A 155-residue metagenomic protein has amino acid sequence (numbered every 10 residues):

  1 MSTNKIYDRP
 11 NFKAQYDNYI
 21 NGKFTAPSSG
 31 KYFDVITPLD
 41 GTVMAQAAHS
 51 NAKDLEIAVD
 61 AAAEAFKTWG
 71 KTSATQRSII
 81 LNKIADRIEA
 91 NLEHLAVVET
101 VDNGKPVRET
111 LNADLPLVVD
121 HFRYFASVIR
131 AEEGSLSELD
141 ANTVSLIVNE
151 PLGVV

Functional and structural regions predicted by a protein language model:
M1-D40: Hydrophobic face of amphipathic alpha-helices that form TPR/SEL1-like repeat modules and related alpha-solenoid
N18, A26, T100, R130 (+1 more regions): Short glycine- and Lys/Arg-enriched binding-loop motifs that mark or flank ligand-binding interfaces
Y19, T25, V107, L136 (+1 more regions): Short clusters of hydrophobic/aromatic residues that line enzyme substrate/ligand-binding pockets
K23, K31, K105, S135 (+1 more regions): Gly/Ser/Thr-rich helix-start
T37, H49, N149: Conserved strand-loop elements at the edges of beta-sheets that form or border functional pockets
T42-E132, N142: Glycine-rich loop-to-alpha-helix module at the N-terminal edge of alpha/beta enzyme cores
S135-V155: Conserved small-residue-rich beta-alpha loop and adjacent elements that most often cradle the phosphate/pyrophosphate
